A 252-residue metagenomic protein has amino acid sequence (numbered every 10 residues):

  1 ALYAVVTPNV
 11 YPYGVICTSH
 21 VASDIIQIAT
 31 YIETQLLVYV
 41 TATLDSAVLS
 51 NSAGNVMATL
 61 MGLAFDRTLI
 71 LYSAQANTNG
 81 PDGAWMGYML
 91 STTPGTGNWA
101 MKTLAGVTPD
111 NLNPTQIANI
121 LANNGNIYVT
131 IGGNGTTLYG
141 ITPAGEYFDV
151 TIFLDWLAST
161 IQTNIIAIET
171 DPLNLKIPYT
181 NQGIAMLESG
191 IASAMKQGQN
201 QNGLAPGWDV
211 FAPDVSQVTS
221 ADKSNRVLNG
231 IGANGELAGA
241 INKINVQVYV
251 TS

Functional and structural regions predicted by a protein language model:
A1-W99: A glycine-rich, acidic short-motif signal
T7, M61-G183: Extended basic-aromatic, gly/pro-enriched interface segments that bind polyanionic ligands
V15, I28, Y39-V40, L71 (+5 more regions): Generic structural hydrophobic/aromatic packing signal, biased to beta-strands
S50, V107-T108, I117-N119, V210-D214 (+1 more regions): A short linear-motif detector with a strong N-terminal bias
T137-S252: Structured, hydrophobic secondary-structure cores that serve as assembly/anchoring elements
